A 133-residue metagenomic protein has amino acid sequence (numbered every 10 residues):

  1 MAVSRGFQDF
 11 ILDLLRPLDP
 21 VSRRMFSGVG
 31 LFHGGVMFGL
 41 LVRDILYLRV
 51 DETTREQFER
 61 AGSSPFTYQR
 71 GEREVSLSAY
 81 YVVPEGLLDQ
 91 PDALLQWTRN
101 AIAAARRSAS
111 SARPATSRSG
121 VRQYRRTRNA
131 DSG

Functional and structural regions predicted by a protein language model:
M1-G133: Charge-dense, helix-prone N-terminal extensions
